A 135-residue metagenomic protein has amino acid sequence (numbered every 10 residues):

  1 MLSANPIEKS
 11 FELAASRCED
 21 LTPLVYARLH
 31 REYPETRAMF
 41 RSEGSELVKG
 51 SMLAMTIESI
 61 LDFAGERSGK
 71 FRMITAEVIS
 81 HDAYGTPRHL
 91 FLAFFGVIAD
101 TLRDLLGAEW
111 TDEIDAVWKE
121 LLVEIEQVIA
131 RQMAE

Functional and structural regions predicted by a protein language model:
M1-E135: Globin-like tetrapyrrole-binding proteins
